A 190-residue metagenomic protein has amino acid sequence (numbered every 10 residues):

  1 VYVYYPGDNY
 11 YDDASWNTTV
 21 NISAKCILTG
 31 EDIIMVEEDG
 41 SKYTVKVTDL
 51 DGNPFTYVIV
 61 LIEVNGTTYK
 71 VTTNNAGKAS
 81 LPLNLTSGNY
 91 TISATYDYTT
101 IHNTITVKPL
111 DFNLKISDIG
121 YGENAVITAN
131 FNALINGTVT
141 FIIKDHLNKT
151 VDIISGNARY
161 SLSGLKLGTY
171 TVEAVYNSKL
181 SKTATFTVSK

Functional and structural regions predicted by a protein language model:
V1-K190: Solvent-exposed beta-strand/loop surfaces, strongest in extracytoplasmic domains of secreted and cell-surface proteins
